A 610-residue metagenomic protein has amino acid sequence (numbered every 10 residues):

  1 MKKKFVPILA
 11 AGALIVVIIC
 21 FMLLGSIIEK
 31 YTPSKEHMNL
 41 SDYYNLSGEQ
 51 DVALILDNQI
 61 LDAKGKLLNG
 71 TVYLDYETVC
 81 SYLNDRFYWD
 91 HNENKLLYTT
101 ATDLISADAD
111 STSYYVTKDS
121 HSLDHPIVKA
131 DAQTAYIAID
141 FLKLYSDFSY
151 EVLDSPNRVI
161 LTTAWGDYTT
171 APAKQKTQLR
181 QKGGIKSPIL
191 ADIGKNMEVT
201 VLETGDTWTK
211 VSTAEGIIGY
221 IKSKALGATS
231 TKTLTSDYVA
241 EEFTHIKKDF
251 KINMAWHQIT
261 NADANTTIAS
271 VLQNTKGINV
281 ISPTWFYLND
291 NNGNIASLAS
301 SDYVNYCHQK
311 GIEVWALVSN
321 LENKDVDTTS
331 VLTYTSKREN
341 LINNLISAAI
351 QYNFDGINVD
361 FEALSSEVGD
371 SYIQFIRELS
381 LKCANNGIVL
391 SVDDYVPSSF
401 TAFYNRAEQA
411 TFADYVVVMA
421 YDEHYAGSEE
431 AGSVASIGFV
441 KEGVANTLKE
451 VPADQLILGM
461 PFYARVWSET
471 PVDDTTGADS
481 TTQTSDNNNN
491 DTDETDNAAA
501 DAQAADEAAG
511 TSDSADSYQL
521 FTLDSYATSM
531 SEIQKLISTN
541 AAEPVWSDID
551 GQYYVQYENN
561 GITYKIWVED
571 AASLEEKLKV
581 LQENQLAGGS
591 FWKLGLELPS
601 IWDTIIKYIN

Functional and structural regions predicted by a protein language model:
K2-G205, L234-K248: Primary recognition of N-terminal secretory signal peptides and signal-anchoring hydrophobic helices
Y98, N196, T209-T213, I221: SH3/SH3-like beta-barrel fold
K176, K222-A269: Boundary/entry segment of secreted carbohydrate-active catalytic domains
T235-A240, A262-S270, L298-Y303, N340-S347 (+3 more regions): Alpha-helical scaffolding within the catalytic cores of extracellular/periplasmic polymer-degrading hydrolases
S236, A464-K577, I609: Glycan-binding loop/region signatures in secreted carbohydrate-active enzymes
D249-H257, T275, Y287-I437: Chitinase-like catalytic core of GlcNAc-active glycosidases
N265-N289, L345-I357, V580-G588: Catalytic domains of carbohydrate-active enzymes, especially glycoside hydrolases
K577-N610: Acidic/aromatic/glycine-rich contiguous surface patches that form carbohydrate-binding/processing clefts and analogous
